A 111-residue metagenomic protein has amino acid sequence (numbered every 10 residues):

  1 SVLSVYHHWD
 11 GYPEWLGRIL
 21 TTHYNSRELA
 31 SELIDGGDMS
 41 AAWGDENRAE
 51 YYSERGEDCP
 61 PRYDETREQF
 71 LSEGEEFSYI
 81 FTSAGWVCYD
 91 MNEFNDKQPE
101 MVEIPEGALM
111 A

Functional and structural regions predicted by a protein language model:
S1-G11: Short, extreme N-terminal segment that most often corresponds to the first beta-strand
G11-L20: Extracellular/luminal recognition modules and glycoprotein regions
T21-A111: Low-complexity intrinsically disordered segments
